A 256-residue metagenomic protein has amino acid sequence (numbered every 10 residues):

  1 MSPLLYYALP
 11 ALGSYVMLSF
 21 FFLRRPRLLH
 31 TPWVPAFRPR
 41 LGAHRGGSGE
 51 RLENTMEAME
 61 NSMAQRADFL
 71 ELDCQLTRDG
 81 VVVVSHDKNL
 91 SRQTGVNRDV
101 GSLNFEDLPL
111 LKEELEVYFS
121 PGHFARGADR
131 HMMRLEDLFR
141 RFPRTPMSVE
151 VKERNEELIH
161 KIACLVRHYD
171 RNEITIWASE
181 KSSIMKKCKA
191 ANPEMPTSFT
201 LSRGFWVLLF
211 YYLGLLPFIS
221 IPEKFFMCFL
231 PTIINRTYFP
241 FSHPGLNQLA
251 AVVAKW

Functional and structural regions predicted by a protein language model:
S2-P39, H86-T200, G214-W256: Metal-dependent phosphodiesterase/phospholipase catalytic core, i.e., the His/Asp/Glu-rich active-site region
H30-D68: N-terminal binding-site loop/beta-alpha segment at the start of enzyme catalytic domains that lines or forms
A43-E53, G122-D129, G204: Active-site mouth loops of central-metabolism enzymes
G47, C74-L76, N89-L90, E153: Short, glycine/acidic-enriched loop or turn micro-motifs at the edges of active sites
R51-N61, H131-L135, F205-I219: Short, acidic/polar
A58-L76, I221-F226: Catalytic domains of carbohydrate-active enzymes, especially glycoside hydrolases
